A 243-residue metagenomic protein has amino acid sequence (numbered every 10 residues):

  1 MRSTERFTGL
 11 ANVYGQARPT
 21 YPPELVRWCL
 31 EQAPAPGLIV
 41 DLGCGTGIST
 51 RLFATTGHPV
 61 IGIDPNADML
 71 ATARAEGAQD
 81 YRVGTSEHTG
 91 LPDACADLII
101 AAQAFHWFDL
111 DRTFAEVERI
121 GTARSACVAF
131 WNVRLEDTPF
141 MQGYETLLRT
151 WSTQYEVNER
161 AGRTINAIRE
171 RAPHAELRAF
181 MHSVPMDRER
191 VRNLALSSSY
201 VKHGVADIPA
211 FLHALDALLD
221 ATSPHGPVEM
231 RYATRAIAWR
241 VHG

Functional and structural regions predicted by a protein language model:
M1-A35: Conserved class I S-adenosyl-L-methionine
P36-G37, A94: Nucleotide donor/acceptor-binding cores
L38-V40, T46-H88: Class I SAM-dependent methyltransferase SAM/SAH-binding core
E87-L98: A short acidic, Gly/Pro-enriched loop at the edge of an enzyme's catalytic core that lines a small-molecule cofactor
A101-A102, L110: A short beta-strand submotif of the Rossmann-like class I SAM-dependent methyltransferase core that lines
F108-E116: A short, conserved alpha-helix within the catalytic core of class I
E118-V184: Conserved catalytic/acceptor-binding region of the Class I
G162-G243: Conserved Class I S-adenosyl-L-methionine
